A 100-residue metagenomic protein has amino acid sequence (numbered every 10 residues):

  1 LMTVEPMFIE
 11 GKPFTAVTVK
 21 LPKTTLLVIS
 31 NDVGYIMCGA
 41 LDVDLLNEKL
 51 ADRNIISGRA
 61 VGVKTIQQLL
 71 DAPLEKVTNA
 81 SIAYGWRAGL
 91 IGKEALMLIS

Functional and structural regions predicted by a protein language model:
M2-S100: Residues that scaffold, gate, or flank divalent-cation-dependent active/transport sites
